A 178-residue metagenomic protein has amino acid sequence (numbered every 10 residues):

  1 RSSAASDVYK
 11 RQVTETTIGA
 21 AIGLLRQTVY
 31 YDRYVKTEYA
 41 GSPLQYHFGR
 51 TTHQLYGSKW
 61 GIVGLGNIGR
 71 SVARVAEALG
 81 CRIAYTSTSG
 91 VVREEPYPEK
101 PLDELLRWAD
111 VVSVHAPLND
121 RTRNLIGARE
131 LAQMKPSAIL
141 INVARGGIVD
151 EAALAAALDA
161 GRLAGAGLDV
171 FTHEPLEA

Functional and structural regions predicted by a protein language model:
R1-A5, Y9: Single conserved hydrophobic/aromatic residue that forms the stacking wall/gate of nucleotide- or nucleobase-binding
K10-K59: Phosphate-binding beta-alpha-beta segment of Rossmann-like dinucleotide-binding domains, i.e., the NAD(P)
T52-Y56, E77, A132-Q133: Short, flexible hinge/linker loops that cap or flank conserved catalytic cores
L65-G66: Glycine-rich Rossmann-fold phosphate-binding loop(s) that bind the pyrophosphate of adenine dinucleotide cofactors
G69-R70: N-terminal Rossmann-fold NAD(P) dinucleotide-binding loop
A73, E77, L158-D159: Gly/Ala-rich phosphate-binding loop of Rossmann-like dinucleotide-binding domains, activating on the conserved
E77-E95: NAD(P)-binding Rossmann-fold cofactor-contacting core
S89-A178: Rossmann-like adenosine-cofactor binding region
